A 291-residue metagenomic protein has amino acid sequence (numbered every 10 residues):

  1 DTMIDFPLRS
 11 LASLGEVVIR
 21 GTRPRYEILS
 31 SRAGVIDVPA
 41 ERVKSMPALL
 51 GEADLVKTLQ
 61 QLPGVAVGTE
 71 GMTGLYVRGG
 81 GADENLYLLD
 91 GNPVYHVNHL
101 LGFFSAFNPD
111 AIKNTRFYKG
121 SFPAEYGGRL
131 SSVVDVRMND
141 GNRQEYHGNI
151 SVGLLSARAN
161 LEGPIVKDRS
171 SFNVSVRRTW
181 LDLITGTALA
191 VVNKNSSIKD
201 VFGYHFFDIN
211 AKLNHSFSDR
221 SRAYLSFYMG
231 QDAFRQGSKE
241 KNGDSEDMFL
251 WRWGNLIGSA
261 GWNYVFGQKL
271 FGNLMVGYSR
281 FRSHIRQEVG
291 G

Functional and structural regions predicted by a protein language model:
D1-T2, V18-F122, V133, N139-D140: Periplasmic N-terminal accessory/gating domains of Gram-negative outer-membrane beta-barrel systems
M3, E16, V56, G74 (+8 more regions): Membrane-embedded beta-strand positions in outer-membrane beta-barrel channels/transporters
M3-S13, R20: Conserved "repeat-terminator" motif of extracellular CCP/Sushi domains
P24-Y26, A82, V94, N139 (+4 more regions): Structural signature of outer-membrane beta-barrel domains
H99, E145-H147, K194-K199, E240-F249 (+2 more regions): Extracellular loop and loop/strand-boundary signature of outer-membrane beta-barrel proteins
G102-S105, K113-P123, S132-G163, S171-R178 (+2 more regions): Short strand-turn segments of transmembrane beta-barrel domains in outer membranes, especially the first one or two
G153-R178, K194-A233, L250-Y278: Transmembrane beta-barrel wall of Gram-negative outer-membrane proteins
T185-V191, G230, R235-D244, S279 (+1 more regions): Outer-membrane beta-barrel translocator domains and adjoining extracellular loop/strand segments of Gram-negative
